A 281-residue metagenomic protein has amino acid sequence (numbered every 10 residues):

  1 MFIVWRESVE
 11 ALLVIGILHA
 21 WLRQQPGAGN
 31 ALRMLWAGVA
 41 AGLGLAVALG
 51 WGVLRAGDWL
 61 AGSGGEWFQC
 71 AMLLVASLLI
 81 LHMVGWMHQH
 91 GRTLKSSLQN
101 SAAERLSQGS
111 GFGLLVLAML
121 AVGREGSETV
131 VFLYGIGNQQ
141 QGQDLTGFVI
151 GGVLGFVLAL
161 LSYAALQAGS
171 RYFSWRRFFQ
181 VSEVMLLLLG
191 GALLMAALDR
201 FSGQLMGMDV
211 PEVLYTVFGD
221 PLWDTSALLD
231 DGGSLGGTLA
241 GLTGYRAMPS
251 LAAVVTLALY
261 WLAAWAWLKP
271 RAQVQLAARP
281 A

Functional and structural regions predicted by a protein language model:
M1-G123, T129-A281: Multi-pass alpha-helical transmembrane bundle typical of ion/small-solute transporters and intramembrane aspartyl
